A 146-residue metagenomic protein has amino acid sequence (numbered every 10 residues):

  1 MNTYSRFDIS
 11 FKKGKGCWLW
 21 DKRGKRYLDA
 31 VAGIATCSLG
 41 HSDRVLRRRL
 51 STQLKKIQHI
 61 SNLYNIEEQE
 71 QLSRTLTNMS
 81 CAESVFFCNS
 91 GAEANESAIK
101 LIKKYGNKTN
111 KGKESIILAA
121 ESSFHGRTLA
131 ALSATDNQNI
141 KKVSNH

Functional and structural regions predicted by a protein language model:
M1-S84: N-terminal glycine-rich, Lys/His-bearing helix-loop that initiates the first secondary-structure elements of many
R74-H146: PLP-dependent aspartate aminotransferase-fold enzymes
